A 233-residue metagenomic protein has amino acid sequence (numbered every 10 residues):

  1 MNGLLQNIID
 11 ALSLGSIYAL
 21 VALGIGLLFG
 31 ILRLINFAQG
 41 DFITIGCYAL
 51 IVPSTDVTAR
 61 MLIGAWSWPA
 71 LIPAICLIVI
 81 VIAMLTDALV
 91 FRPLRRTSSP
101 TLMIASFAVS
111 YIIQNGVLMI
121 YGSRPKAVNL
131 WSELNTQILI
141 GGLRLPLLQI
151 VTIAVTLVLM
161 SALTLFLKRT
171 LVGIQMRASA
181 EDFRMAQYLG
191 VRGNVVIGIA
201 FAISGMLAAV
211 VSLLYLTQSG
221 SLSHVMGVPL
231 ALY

Functional and structural regions predicted by a protein language model:
M1-A22, A49, R60-I72, T97-T101 (+4 more regions): Membrane-interfacial amphipathic/re-entrant helices at transmembrane-helix boundaries
G30-A38, W68, V81-P125, F166-G173 (+2 more regions): Short loop segments and helix-boundary regions at transmembrane helix junctions of multi-pass inner-membrane proteins
I31-L85, L89: Membrane-embedded helix boundary and interhelical linker motif in transport proteins
D41-I45, W68-L77, M103-A105, I150-A154 (+2 more regions): Hydrophobic alpha-helical transmembrane segments
C47-V52, I75-I82, F107-G116, I153-T164 (+1 more regions): Hydrophobic core segments of alpha-helical transmembrane domains in multi-pass membrane transport and ion-translocation
G64, W68-C76, F201-Y233: Transmembrane alpha-helical segments in multi-pass inner-membrane proteins
S123-T136, V225: Peri-membrane helix termini and adjoining interfacial loops of integral membrane proteins
R144-L222: Helix-loop-helix "hairpin" substructures at the membrane interface of multi-pass membrane proteins
